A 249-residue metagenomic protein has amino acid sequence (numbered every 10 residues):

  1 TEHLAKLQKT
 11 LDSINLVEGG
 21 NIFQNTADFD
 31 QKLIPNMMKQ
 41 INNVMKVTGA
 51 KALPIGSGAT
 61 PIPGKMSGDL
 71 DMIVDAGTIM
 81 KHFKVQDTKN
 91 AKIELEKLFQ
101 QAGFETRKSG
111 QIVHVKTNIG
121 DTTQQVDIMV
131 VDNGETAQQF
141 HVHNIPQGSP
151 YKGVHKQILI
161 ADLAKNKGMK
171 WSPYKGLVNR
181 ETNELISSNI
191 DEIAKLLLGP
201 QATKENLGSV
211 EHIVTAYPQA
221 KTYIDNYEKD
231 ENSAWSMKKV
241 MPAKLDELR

Functional and structural regions predicted by a protein language model:
L4, Q8-L11, N15, M38 (+6 more regions): Residue-level detector of alpha-helical secondary structure
K9-I55: Helical scaffold of the NTase/Pol beta-like nucleotidyltransferase catalytic core
Q24-N42, V74-Q125: Metal-dependent nucleotidyltransferase catalytic core
K39-K84: Active-site nucleotide-donor binding segment shared across nucleotidyl transfer reactions
Q111-R249: Catalytic cores of NTP-dependent nucleotidyl/adenyl transfer enzymes across multiple folds
